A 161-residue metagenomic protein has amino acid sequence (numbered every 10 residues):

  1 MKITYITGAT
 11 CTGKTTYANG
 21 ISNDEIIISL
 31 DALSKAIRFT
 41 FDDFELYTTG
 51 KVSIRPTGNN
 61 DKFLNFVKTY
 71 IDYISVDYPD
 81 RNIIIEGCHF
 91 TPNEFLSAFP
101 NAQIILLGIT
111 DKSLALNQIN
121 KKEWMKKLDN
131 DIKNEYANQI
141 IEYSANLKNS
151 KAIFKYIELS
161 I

Functional and structural regions predicted by a protein language model:
I3: Walker A (P-loop) ATP-phosphate-binding motif of ABC ATPase nucleotide-binding domains
I6: Hydrophobic anchor at the beta1->P-loop junction of P-loop NTPases
A9-T10: The conserved Walker
T15: Walker A/P-loop
I26-I28, S34-I85: Conserved nucleotide-sensing/catalytic segment adjacent to the nucleotide-binding pocket in NTP-handling enzymes
N101-N146: A glycine- and Lys/Arg-enriched "phosphate-lid" helix/loop adjacent to the NTP-binding pocket of small-molecule kinases
N138-I161: NTP-dependent small-molecule kinase module
